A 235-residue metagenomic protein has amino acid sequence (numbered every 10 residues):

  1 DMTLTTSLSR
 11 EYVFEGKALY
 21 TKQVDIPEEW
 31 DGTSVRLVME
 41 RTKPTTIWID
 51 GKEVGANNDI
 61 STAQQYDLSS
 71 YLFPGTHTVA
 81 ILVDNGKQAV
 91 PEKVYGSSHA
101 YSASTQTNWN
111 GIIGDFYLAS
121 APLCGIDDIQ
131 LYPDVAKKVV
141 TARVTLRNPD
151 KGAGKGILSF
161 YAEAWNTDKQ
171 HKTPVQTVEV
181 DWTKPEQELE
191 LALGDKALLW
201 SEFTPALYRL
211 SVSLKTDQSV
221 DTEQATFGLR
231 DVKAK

Functional and structural regions predicted by a protein language model:
R10-E11, E15-I126, P149-D150, A225-F227: Accessory beta-strand-rich segments of carbohydrate-active enzymes
Y20-K22, T62-Y66, Q176-V178, P185-L191: Short strand-edge motifs at loop-to-beta-strand transitions and within beta-strands of extracellular beta-rich domains
S34, Y132-T145: Contiguous beta-strand segments within globular domains
I47-I49, V139-D181, Q187-L189: Beta-strand-rich binding/interaction modules
G55, K172-Q176, D221: A structural microfeature
Y66-L72, E188-P205: Signal that preferentially marks extracellular ectodomain short beta-strand elements of beta-sandwich modules
T78-I81, T204-T216: Short, aromatic- and glycine-rich surface loops/edge beta-strands on solvent-exposed regions
I129-Q130, L210-K235: N-terminal carbohydrate-binding accessory modules
